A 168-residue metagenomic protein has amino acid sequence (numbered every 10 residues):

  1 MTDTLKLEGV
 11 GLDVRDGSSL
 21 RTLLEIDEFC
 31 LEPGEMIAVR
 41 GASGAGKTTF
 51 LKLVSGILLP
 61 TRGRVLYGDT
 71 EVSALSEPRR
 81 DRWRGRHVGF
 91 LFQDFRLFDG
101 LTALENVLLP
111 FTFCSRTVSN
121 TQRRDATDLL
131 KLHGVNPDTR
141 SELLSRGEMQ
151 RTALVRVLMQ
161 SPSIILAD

Functional and structural regions predicted by a protein language model:
R40-A42: The feature captures the beta-strand-to-loop junction immediately N-terminal to the Walker
S55: Helix-to-loop junction immediately C-terminal to a conserved catalytic motif
G63-E71: Conserved ABC transporter NBD signature motif
V72-G89: ABC ATPase NBD coupling module
L101-P110: Short coil-to-helix segment of the ABC ATPase nucleotide-binding domain corresponding to the Q-loop/switch region
R140-M149: Conserved ABC ATPase signature
S161: Conserved catalytic motifs of ABC-family nucleotide-binding domains
